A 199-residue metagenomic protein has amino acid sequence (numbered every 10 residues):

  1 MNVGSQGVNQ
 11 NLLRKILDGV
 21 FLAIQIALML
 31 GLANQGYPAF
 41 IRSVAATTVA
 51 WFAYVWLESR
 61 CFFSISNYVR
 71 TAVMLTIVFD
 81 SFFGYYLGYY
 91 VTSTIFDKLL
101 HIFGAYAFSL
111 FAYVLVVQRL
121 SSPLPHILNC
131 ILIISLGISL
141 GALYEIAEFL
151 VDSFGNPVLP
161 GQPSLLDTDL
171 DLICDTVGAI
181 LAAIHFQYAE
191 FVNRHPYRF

Functional and structural regions predicted by a protein language model:
V3-F21: N-terminal membrane topogenic signal
M29-Q35, F82-Y90: Juxtamembrane "helix-exit" motif on the non-cytosolic side of transmembrane helices
G36-P38, V55-Y68, R119-L128: Membrane-interface helix-boundary motifs at transmembrane edges
S43-A45, S64-L75, K98-H101, N129: Cytoplasmic-side transmembrane-helix entry/capping segments in multi-pass membrane proteins
W51-V55, T76-S81, S109-L110, L136-E148: Alpha-helical transmembrane segments of multi-pass membrane proteins
Y85-I133: Membrane-proximal helix-loop-helix units in multi-pass membrane proteins
L87-G88, T92-D97, A142, I146-I180: Interfacial helix-loop-helix junctions of multi-pass membrane proteins
F103-L120, S153-P157, T176-A189: Membrane-interfacial alpha-helical segments at the cytosolic side of multi-pass membrane proteins
